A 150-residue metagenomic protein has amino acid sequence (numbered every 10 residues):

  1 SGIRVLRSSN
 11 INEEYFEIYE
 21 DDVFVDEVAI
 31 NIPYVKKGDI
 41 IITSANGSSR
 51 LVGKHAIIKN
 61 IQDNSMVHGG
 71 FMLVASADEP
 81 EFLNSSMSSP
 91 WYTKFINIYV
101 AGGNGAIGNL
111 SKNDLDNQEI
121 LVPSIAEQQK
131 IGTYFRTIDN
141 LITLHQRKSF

Functional and structural regions predicted by a protein language model:
S1-F150: Feature detects amphipathic, helix-rich regulatory segments
